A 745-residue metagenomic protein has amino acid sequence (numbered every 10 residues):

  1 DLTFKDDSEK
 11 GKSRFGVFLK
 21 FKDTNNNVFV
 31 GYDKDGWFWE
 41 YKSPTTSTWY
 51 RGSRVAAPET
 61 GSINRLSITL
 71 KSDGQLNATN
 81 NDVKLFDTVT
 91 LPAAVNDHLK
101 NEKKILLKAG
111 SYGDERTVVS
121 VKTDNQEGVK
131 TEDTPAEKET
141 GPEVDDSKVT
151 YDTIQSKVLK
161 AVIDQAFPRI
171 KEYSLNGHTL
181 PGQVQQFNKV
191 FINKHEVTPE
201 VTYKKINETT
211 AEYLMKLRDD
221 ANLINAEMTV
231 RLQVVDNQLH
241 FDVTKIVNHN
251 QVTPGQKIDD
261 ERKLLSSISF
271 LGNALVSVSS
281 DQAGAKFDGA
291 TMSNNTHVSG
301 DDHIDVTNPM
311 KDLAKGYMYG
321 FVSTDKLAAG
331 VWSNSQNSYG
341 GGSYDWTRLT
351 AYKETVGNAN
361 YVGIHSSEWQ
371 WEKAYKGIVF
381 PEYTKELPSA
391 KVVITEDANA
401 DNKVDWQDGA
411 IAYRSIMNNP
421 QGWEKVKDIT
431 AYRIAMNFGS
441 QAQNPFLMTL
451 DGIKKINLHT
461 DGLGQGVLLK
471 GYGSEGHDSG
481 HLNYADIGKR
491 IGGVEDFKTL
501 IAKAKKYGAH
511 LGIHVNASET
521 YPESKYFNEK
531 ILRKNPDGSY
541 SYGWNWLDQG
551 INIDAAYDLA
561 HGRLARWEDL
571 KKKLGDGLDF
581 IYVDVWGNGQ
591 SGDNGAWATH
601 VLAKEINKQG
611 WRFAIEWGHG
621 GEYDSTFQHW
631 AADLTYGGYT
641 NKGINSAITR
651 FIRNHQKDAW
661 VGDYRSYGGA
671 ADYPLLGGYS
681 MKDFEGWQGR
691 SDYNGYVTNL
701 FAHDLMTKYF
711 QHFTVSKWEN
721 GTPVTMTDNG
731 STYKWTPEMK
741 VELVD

Functional and structural regions predicted by a protein language model:
D1, D7-S13, V55-S62, D584: Extracellular/lumenal carbohydrate-interaction signature centered on repeated Trp-anchored short motifs
D1-Y41: Secretory/extracellular carbohydrate-interaction modules and structurally similar beta-sandwich "look-alikes"
L2, S62-S72, L76-A78, L500 (+1 more regions): Short tryptophan-centered beta-strand motifs in secreted/extracellular beta-sheet-rich domains of glycan-recognition
R14, F18-K20, N25-F29, G141 (+5 more regions): Carbohydrate-recognition beta-sandwich/jelly-roll modules in extracellular/periplasmic carbohydrate-active proteins
S43-R65: Short, aromatic/His-centered strand-loop micro-motif at the edge of beta-sheets
A93-D133: Ligand-recognition surfaces built from glycine- and aromatic
P168-K171, T324-N399, G422-L447, A517 (+4 more regions): Active-site-proximal substrate-binding groove within the catalytic cores of carbohydrate-active enzymes
N444, M448-H459, G464-L469, G480 (+1 more regions): Substrate-binding cleft of carbohydrate-active enzyme catalytic domains
